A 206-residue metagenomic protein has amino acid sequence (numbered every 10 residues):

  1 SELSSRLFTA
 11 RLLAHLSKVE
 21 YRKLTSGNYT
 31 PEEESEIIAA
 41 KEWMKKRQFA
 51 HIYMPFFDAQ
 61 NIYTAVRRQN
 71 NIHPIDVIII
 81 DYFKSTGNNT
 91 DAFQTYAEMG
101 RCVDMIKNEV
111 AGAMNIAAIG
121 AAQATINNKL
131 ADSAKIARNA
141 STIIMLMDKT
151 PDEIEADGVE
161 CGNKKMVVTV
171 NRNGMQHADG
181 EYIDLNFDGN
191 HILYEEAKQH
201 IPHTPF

Functional and structural regions predicted by a protein language model:
S1-T25, V77, Y82-G87, N139-S141: Walker A/P-loop NTP-binding active-site region of P-loop NTPases, recognizing the glycine-rich GxxxxGKT/S
L3, G120-Q123, D132: Conserved H-loop
L16-M44: Phosphate-binding loop that captures ATP/GTP phosphates
K18, K23-L24, M44, A59-I78 (+3 more regions): C-terminal regions of RecA-like/P-loop NTPase motor modules
L24-Y29, A50-Y53, G87-G100: Flexible beta-alpha connector loops of hexameric P-loop NTPases
I37-F57: Conserved P-loop NTPase mechanochemical-coupling segment
H51, D76-I79, I119: Structural motif
A92-K107, A117, I144: A short alpha/beta connector and helix-capping loop motif
